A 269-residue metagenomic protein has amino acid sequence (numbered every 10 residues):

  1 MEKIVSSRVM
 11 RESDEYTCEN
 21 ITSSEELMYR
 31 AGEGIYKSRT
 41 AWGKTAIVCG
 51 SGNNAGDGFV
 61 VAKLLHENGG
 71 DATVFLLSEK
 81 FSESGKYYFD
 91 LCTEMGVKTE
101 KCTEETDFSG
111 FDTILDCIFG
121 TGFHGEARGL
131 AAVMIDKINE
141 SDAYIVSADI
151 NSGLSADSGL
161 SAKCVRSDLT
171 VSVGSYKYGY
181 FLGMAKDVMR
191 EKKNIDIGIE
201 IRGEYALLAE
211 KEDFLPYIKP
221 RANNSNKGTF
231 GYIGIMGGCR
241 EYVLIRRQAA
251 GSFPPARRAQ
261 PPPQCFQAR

Functional and structural regions predicted by a protein language model:
M1-L76, F181-R269: Small-residue (G/A/S/T)-rich helix-start motifs and N-terminal tracts that mark the onset
M1-V5, W42-R202, P263-R269: Glycine-rich phosphate/dinucleotide-binding loop and adjoining beta-alpha-beta core of small-molecule
